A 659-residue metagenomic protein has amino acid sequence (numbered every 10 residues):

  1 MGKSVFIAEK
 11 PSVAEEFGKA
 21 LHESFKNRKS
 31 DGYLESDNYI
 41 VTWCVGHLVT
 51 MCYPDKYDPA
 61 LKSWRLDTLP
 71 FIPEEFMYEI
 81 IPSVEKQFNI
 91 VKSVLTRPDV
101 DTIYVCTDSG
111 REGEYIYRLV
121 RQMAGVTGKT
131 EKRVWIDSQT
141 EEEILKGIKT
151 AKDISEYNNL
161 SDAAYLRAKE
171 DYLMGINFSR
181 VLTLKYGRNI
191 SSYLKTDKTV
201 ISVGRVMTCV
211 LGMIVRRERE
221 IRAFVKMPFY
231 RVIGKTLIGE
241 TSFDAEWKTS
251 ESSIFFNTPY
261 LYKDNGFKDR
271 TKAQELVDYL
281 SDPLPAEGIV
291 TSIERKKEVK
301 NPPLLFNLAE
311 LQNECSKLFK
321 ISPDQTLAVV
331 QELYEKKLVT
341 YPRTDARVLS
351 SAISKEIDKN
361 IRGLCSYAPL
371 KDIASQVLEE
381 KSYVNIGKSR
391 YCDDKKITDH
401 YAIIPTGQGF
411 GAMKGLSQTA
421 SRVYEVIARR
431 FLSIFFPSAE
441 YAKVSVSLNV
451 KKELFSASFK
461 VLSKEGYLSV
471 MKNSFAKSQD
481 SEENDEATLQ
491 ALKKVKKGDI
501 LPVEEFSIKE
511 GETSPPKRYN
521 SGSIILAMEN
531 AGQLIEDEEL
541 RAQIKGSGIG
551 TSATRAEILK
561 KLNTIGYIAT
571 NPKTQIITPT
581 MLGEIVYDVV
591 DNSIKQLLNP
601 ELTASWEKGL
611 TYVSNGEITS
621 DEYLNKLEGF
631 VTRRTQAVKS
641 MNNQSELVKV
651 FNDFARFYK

Functional and structural regions predicted by a protein language model:
M1-R180, F267, P515: Intrinsically disordered, low-complexity regulatory segments
G2-K3, C106-S109, T199-V200, R295-L304 (+3 more regions): Conserved short loop/turn motifs at secondary-structure junctions
G2-V5, V84, L95, D101 (+9 more regions): Basic, low-complexity terminal or inter-domain segments flanking catalytic cores
F76-E79, N89, P98, Q139-T236 (+2 more regions): C-terminal or mid-to-C-terminal helical accessory/interaction module adjacent to the motor/catalytic core
Y193-S202, M213-R270, L318, G466-L468: C-terminal helical "lid" subdomain and adjoining coupling/linker elements of P-loop NTPases
F224-W247, A286-V329, K337-L338: C-terminal accessory/connector segments of nucleic-acid motor ATPases
N257-L304, Q312: Metal- or metallocofactor-binding catalytic centers and their adjacent structured scaffolds across diverse enzyme
